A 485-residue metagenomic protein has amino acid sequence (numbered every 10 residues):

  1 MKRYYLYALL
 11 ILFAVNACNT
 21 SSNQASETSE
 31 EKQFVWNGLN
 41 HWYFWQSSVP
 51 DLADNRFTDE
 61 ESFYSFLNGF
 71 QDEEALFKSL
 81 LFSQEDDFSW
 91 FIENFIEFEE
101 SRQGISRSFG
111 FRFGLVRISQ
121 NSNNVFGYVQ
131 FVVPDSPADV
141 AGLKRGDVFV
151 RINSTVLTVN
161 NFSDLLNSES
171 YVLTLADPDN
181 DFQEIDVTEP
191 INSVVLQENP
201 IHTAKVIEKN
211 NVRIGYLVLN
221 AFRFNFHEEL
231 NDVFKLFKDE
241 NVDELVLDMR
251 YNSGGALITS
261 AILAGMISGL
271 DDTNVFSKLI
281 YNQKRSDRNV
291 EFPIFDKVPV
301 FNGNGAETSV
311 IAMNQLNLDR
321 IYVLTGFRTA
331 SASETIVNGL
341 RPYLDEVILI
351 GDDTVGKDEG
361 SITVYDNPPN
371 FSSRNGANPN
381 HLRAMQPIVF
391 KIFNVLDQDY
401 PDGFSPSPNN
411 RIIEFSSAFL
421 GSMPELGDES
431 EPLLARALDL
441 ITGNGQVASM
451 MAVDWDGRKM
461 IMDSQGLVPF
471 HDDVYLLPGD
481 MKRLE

Functional and structural regions predicted by a protein language model:
K2-A8: Sec-dependent signal peptide recognition, specifically the positively charged N-region followed immediately by
A8, D243-L247: A structural preference for short, pocket-lining loop segments at secondary-structure junctions
A14-A17: C-terminal motif of bacterial Sec signal peptides marking the signal peptidase cleavage site
N19-E244, T259, M266-G269, D456-E485: Flexible, low-complexity junctional segments that flank or bridge functional domains
L219, M249-Y251, T325: Short glycine-centered, acidic/aromatic-flanked micro-motifs in structured strand/loop junctions that mark active-site
F224-D232, L236-E244, S253-E485: C-terminal "post-core" interaction segments
